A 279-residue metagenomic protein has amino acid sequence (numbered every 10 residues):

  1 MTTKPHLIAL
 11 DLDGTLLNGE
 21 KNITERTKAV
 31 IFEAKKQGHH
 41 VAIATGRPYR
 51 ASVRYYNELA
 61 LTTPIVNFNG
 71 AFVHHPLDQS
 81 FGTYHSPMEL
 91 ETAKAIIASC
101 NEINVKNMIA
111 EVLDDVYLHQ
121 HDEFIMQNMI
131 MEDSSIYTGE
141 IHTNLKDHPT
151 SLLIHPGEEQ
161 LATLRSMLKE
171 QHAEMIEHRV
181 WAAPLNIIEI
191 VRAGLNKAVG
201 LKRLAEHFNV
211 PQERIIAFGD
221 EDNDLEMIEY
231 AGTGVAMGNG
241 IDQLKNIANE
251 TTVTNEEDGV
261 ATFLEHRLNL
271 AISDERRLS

Functional and structural regions predicted by a protein language model:
T2-L7, T24, V191-S279: Mg2+-dependent phosphoryl-transfer enzymes with acidic/Ser/Thr/Gly-rich catalytic loops
K4-E20: Asp-based phosphoryl-transfer active-site loop
D11, T45, D220: Active-site glycine-centered loops adjacent to acidic/histidine catalytic or metal-binding residues that shape
N22-M126, I130: Active-site phosphate-binding/coordination module
G38-A42, T62-T63, T150-L152, E213-R214 (+2 more regions): Short active-site oxyanion
L59-L61, N69, E170-H172, Y230-A231 (+1 more regions): Short, structured coil segments at secondary-structure junctions
T62-F68, S86, M175-E177, G234-G238 (+1 more regions): Short hydrophobic/aromatic-enriched beta-strand-loop microsegments
I103-N107, E111-F218, D222: Conserved acidic, metal-coordinating active-site core of Asp-based, Mg2+-dependent phosphoryl-transfer enzymes
